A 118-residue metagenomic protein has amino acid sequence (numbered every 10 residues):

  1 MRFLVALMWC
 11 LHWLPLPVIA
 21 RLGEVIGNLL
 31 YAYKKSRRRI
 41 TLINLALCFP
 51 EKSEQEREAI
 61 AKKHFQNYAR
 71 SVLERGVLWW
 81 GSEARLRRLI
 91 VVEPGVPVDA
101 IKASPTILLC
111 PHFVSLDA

Functional and structural regions predicted by a protein language model:
M1-C110, S115: Membrane-anchoring hydrophobic helices of lipid-metabolizing enzymes
A118: Short glycine-/acidic-enriched loop or helix-start segments at secondary-structure transitions that form or flank
